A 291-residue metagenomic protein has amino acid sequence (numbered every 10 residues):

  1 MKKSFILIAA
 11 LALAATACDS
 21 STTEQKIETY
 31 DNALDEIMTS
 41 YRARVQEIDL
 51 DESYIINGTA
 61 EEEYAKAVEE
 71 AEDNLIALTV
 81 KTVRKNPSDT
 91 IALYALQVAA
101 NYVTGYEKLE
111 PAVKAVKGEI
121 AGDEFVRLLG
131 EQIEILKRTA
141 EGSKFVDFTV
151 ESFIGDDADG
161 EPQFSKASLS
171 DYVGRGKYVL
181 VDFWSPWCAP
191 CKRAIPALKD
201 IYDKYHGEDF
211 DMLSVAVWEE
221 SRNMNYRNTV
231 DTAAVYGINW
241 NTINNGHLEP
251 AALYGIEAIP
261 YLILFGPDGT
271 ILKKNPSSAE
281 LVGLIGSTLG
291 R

Functional and structural regions predicted by a protein language model:
M1-S4: Positively charged n-region of N-terminal signal peptides that target proteins for export
A14-A17: C-terminal motif of bacterial Sec signal peptides marking the signal peptidase cleavage site
D19-Y30: Bacterial Sec signal peptide processing site at the extreme N-terminus
T39-D49, P87-V98: Amphipathic alpha-helical repeat scaffolds of TPR domains
V150-V179: A short beta-strand-turn-helix
G176-V179, W184-W187, A194, E219 (+1 more regions): Short pre-active-site segment immediately N-terminal to redox-active cysteine/selenocysteine motifs in thiol-based
K192-A233, N244-A252, G283: Structural microenvironment flanking redox-active thiols in thiol-disulfide oxidoreductases
V235, T242-G290: Thiol/disulfide oxidoreductase modules built on the thioredoxin-like
